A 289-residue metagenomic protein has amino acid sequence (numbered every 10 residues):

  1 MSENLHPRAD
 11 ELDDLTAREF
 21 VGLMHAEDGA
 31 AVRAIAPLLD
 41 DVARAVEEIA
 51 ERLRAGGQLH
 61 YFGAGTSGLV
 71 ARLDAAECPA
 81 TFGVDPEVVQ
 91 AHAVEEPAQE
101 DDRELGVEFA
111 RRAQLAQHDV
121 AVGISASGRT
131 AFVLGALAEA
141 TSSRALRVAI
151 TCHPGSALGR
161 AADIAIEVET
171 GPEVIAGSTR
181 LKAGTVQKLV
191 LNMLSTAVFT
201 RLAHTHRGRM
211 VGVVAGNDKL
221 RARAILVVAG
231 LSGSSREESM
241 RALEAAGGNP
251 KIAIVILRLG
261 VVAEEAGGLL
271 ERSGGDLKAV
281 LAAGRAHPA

Functional and structural regions predicted by a protein language model:
M1-L38: Cofactor-/ligand-binding subdomain signature composed of acidic, glycine-rich, tryptophan-containing flexible loops
L23-A31, V88-E95, H206, G233 (+1 more regions): Gly-rich Lys/Arg/Thr-decorated short loops/hinges at beta-loop-alpha junctions or inter-strand turns that position
P37-R54: A short, well-structured juxtamembrane/interface segment
D40, R44, A131, T185 (+3 more regions): Charged, alpha-helix-enriched surfaces in structured cytosolic catalytic cores of large nucleotide-utilizing machines
L59-V190, T196-H204: Glycine-rich phosphate-binding loops that contact phosphosugars or nucleotide phosphates
V198-A289: Short, amphipathic alpha-helical interaction segments embedded in low-complexity terminal/linker regions of eukaryotic
